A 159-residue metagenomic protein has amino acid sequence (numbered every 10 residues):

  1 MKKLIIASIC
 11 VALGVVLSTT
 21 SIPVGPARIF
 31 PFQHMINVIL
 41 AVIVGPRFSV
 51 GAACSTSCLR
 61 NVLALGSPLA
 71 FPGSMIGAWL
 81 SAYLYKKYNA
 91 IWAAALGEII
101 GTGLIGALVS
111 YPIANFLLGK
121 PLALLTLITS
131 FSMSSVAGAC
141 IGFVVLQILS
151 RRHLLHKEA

Functional and structural regions predicted by a protein language model:
M1-A159: Loop-helix junctions at membrane interfaces
